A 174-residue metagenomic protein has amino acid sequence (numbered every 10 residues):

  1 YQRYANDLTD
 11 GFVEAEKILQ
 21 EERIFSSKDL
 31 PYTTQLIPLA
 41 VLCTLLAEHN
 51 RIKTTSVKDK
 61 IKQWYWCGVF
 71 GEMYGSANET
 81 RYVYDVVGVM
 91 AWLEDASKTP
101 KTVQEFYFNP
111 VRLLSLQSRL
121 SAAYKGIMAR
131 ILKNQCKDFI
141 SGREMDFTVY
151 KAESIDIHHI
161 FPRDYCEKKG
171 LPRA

Functional and structural regions predicted by a protein language model:
Y1-L113: A cross-family structural signal marking well-folded subdomains
Y1-N6, D164, R173-A174: Short intrinsically disordered, low-complexity coil segments enriched in acidic
V69-K169, R173: Intrinsically disordered, low-complexity N-proximal targeting/linker segments that flank membranes
